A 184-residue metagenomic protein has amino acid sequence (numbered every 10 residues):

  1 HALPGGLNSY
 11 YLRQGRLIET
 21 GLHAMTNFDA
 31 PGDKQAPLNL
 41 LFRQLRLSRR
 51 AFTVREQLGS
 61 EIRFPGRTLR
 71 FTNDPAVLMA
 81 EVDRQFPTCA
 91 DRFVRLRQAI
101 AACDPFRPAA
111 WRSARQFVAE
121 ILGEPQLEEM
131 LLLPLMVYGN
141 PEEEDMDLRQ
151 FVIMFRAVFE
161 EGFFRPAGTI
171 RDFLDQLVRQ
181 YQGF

Functional and structural regions predicted by a protein language model:
H1, D147-I153: Active-site-adjacent bridging/hinge elements
H1, T72, A76, R112 (+3 more regions): Conserved structured core elements
H1-D91: N-terminal glycine-rich phosphate/pyrophosphate-binding loop and immediately adjacent elements
R13, I121-P125, Q150, E161-G162: C-terminal lid/capping helical subdomain adjacent to the catalytic/cofactor pocket in oxidative enzymes
L47, P105, G123, Q182-G183: Generic secondary-structure signature for well-ordered alpha-helical cores
F64-L148: Rossmann-like flavin
F151-F184: Helical element adjacent to the flavin cofactor pocket in flavoenzyme catalytic cores
